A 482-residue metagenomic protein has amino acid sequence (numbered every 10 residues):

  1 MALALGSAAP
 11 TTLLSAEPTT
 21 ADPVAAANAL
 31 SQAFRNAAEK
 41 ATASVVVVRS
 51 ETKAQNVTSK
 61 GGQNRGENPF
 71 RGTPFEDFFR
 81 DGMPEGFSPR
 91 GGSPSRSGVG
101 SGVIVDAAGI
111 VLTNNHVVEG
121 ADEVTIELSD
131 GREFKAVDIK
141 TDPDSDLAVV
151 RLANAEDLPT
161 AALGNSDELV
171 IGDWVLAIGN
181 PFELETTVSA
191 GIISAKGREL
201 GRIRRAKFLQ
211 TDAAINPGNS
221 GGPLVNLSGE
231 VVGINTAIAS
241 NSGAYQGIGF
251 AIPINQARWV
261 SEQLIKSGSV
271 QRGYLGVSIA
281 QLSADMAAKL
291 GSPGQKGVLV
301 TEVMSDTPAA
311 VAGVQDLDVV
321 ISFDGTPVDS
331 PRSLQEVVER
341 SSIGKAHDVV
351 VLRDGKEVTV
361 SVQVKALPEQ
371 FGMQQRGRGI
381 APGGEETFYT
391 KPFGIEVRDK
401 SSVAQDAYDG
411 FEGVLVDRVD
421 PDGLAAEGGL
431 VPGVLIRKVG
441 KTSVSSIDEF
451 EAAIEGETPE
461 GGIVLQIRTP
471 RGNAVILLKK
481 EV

Functional and structural regions predicted by a protein language model:
M1-P18, P23-A27, Q32-E39, T52-K53 (+9 more regions): C-terminal recognition in membrane/secretory proteostasis and scaffolding
A26-N36, S88-I110, R132-K135, P159-A162 (+4 more regions): A conserved glycine-rich beta-strand in the N-terminal activation segment of trypsin-fold
T58-G91: Long amphipathic alpha-helical segments used for membrane anchoring, targeting, substrate engagement, or oligomerization
K60-Q63, R71, A107-A108, L112-D146 (+2 more regions): Catalytic-histidine neighborhood of serine endopeptidases, predominantly the chymotrypsin-like S1/PA family
V99, V105-D106, L128, A153 (+3 more regions): Short, acidic, Ser/Thr-enriched surface-loop or helix-capping motifs
V103, A214-I234, A425: Catalytic nucleophile loop of clan PA
V117, A161-N165, D173-R204, N241 (+3 more regions): Flexible, gly/ser-rich surface segments that form the specificity/activation loops bordering the active-site cleft
V231-S267, R272: C-terminal subregion of chymotrypsin/trypsin-like serine protease catalytic domains
